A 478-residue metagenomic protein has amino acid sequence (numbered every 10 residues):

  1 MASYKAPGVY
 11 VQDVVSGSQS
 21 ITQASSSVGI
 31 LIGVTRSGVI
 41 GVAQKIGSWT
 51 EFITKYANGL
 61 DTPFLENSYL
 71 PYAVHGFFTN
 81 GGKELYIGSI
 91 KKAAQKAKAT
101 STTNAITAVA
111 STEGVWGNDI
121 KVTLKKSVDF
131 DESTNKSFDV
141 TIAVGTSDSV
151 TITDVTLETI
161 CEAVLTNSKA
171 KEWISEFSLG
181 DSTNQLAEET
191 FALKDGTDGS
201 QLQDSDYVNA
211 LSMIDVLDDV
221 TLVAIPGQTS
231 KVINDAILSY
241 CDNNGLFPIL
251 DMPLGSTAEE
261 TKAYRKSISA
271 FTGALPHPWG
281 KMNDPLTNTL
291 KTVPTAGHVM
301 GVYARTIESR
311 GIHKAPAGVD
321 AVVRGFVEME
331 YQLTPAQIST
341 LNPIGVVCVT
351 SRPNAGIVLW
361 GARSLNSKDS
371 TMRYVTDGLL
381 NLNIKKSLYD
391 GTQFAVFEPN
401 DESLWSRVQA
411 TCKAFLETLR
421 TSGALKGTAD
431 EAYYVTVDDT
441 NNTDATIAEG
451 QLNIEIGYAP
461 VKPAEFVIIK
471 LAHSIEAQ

Functional and structural regions predicted by a protein language model:
M1-G117, F130-S137, A143-G145, D206-Q478: Structured, hydrophobic secondary-structure cores that serve as assembly/anchoring elements
I46, I152-D154: Conserved aromatic
G81, N167-S168, D181: Short, flexible helical or helix-coil boundary motifs
N118-V128: Broad, structure-driven detector of short, well-ordered beta-strand segments within folded domains
S147-T151: Surface-exposed loop/edge segments in extracytoplasmic proteins
T166, W173-L179, C412: Gly/charged, well-structured mid-domain segments that form the phosphate/adenylate-handling core of ATP-dependent
S182-L202, Y207: Long, low-complexity, polar/charged, intrinsically disordered or flexibly structured peripheral segments
